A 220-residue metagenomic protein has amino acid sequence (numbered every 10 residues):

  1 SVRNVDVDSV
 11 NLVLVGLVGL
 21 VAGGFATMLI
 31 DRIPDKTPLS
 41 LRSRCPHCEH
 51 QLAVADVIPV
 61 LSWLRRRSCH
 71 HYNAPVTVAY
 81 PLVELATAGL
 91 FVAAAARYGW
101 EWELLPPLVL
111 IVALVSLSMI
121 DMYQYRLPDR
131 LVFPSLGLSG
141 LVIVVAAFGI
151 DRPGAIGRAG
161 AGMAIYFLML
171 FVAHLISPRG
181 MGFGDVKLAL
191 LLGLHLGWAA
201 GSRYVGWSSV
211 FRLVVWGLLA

Functional and structural regions predicted by a protein language model:
V2-I33: Long, highly hydrophobic alpha-helical transmembrane signal-anchor segments
V7-L12, P75-P81: N-terminal membrane topogenic signal
V15, L104-V112, S116-G217: Functional transmembrane core segments of multi-pass inner-membrane proteins
G23, A79-V83, L127-F133: Membrane-interface loop-to-helix entry segments
A26-A79: Membrane-proximal soluble regions of multi-pass membrane proteins
E84-G89: Alpha-helical transmembrane segments
A95-P106: Transmembrane helix-loop-helix
